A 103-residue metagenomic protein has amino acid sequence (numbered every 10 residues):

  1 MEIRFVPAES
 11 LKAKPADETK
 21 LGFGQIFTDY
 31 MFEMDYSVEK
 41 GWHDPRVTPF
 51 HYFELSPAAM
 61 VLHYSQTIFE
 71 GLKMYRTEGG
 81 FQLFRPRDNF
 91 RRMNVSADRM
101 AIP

Functional and structural regions predicted by a protein language model:
M1-P103: Conserved alpha/beta cores of soluble small-molecule-handling proteins
